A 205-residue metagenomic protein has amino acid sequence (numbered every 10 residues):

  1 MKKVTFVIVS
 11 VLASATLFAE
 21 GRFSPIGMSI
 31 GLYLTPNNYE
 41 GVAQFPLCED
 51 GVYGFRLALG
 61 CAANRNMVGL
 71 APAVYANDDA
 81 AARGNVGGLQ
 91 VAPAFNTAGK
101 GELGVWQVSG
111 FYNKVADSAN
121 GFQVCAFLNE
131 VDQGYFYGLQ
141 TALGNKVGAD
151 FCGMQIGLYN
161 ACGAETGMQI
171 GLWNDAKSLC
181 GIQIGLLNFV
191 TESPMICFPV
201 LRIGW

Functional and structural regions predicted by a protein language model:
M1-V4: Positively charged n-region of N-terminal signal peptides that target proteins for export
S10-F18: Hydrophobic h-region of N-terminal signal peptides that target proteins for export in Gram-negative bacteria
E20-W205: Surface-exposed, glycine- and small/polar-enriched segments that build interaction surfaces at terminal
